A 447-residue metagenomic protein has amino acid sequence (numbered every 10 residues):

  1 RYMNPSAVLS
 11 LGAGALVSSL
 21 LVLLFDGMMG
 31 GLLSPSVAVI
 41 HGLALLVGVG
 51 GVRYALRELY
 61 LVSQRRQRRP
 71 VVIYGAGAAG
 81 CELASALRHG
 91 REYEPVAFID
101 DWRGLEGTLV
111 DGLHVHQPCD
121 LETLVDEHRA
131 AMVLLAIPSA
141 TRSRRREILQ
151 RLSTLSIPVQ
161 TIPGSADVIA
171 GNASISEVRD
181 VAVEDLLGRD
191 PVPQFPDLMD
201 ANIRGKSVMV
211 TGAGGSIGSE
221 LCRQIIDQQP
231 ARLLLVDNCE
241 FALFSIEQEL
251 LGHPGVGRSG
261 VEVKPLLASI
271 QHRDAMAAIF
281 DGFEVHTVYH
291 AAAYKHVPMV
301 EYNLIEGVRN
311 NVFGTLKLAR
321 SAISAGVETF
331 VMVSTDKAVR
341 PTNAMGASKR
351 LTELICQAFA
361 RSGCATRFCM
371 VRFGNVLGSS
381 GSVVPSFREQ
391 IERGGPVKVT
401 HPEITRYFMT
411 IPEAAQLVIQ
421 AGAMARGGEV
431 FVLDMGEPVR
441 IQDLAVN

Functional and structural regions predicted by a protein language model:
R1-A78, E82: Aromatic-rich membrane-interfacial microdomains
L56-A170, N238-E247, G252, S259 (+2 more regions): A solvent-exposed beta-alpha-beta segment
R146-Q160, R232-C239, G282, T287 (+1 more regions): NAD(P)-cofactor binding segment of oxidoreductase domains
A170-G171, H290, Y294-E353, A358-F359: Conserved Rossmann-fold NAD(P)-dependent oxidoreductase catalytic core, especially the SDR/UDP-sugar
V208-I225: N-terminal Rossmann NAD(P)H-binding glycine-rich loop of SDR-like oxidoreductase domains
L266-T287: Conserved Rossmann-fold cofactor-binding substructure of NAD(P)-dependent oxidoreductases
I355-T405, E429-V432: Conserved beta-loop-beta element that borders a ligand/cofactor-binding pocket
M424-N447: Mid/C-terminal beta-alpha module of Rossmann-like enzyme folds, strongest in SDR-family dehydrogenases/epimerases
